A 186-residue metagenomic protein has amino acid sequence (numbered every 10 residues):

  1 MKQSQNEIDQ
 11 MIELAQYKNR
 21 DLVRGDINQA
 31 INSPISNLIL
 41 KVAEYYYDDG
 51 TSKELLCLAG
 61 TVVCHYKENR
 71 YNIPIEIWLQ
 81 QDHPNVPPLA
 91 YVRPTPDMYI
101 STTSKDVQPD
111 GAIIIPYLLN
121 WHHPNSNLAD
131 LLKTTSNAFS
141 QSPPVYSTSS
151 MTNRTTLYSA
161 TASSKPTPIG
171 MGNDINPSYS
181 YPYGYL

Functional and structural regions predicted by a protein language model:
M1-R70, T95-L186: UBC/E2-like fold recognition across ubiquitin and ubiquitin-like conjugation systems, capturing catalytically active
I73: Change "...and in nucleic-acid phosphodiester-cleaving endonucleases..." to "...and in nucleic-acid processing enzymes
E76-P88: Proline-anchored loop/turn motifs at beta-strand termini and strand-loop-strand connectors
Y91: Short, acidic/hydrophobic/Gly-rich beta-strand patch recurrent on exposed beta strands that often constitutes part
